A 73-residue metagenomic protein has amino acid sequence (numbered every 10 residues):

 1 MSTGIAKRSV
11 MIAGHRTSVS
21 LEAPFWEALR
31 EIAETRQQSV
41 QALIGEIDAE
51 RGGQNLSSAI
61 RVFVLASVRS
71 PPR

Functional and structural regions predicted by a protein language model:
S2-A6: A short, compositionally biased
K7-V64: Amphipathic, hydrophobic secondary-structure cores in small proteins
L65-R73: Short, solvent-exposed charged binding patches
